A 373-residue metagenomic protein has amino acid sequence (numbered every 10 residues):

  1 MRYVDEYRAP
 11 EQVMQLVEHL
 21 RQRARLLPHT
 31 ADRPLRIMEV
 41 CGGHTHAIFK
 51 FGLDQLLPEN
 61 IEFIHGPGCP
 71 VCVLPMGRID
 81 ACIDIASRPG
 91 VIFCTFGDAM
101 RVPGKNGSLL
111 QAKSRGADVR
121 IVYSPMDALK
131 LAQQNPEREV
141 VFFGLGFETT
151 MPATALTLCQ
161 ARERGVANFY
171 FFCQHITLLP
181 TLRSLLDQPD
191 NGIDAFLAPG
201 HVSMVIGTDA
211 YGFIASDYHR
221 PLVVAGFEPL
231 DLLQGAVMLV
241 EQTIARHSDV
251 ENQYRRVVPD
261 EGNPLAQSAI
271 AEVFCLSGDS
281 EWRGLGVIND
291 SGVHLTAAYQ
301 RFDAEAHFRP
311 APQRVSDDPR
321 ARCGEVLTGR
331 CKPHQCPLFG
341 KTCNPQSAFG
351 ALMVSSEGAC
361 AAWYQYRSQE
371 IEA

Functional and structural regions predicted by a protein language model:
M1-E137, M151, A155, C159-R164 (+4 more regions): Metallocofactor- and cofactor-centric catalytic cores in central/energy metabolism, strongly enriched
E6, C72, F143, F147 (+6 more regions): Hydrophobic alpha-helical scaffolding
I92, E139-V141, A195: Structural motif
F143, F147-A210: Phosphate/pyrophosphate-binding betaalpha-module
F172, D190-P259: A conserved active-site cap/scaffold subdomain adjacent to cofactor or substrate pockets
Q234-E325: Internal helical hairpin/lid segments
